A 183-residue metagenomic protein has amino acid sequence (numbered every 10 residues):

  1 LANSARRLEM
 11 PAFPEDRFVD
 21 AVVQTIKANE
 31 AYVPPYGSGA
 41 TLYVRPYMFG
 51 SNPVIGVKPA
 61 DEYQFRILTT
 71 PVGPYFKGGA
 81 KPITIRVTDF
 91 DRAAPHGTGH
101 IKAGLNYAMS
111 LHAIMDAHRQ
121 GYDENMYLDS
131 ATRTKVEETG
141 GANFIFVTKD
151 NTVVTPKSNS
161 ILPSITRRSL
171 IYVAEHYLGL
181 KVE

Functional and structural regions predicted by a protein language model:
A2-A28, Y47, V54-E183: Helix-start/capping segments and mature chain N-termini
P35-F49: Extended, Lys/Arg-enriched charged tracts that mediate electrostatic binding to polyanionic substrates
